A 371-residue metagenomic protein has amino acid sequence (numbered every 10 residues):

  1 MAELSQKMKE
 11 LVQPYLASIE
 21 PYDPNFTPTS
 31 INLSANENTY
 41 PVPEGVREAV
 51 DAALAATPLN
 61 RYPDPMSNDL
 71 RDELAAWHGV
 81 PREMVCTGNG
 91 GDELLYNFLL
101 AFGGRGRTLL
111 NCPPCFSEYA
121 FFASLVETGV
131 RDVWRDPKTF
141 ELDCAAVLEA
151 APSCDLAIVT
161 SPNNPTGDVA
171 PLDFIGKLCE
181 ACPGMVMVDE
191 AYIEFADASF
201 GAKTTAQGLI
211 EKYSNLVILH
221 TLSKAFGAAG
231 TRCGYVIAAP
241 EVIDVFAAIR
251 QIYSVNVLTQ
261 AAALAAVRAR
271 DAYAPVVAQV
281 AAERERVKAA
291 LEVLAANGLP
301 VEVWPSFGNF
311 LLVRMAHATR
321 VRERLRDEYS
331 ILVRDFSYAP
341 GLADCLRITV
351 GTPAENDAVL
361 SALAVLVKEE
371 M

Functional and structural regions predicted by a protein language model:
A2-R61, P152-S153: N-terminal "arm"/small-domain region of PLP-dependent enzymes with the aminotransferase-like
P14-L16, P21, W304-S306, V313 (+1 more regions): Conserved PLP cofactor-binding pocket of PLP-dependent enzymes
P43, M66, N215-V293, E302-V303: PLP-dependent aminotransferase class I/II
N68-T108, M315, T319: Phosphate-binding glycine-rich loop
A101-V159: PLP-dependent aminotransferase-like
E141-S153, P165-V186, E190-A228, E241: Active-site pre-lysine segment of PLP-dependent enzymes
D173, D327-E328, Y338-M371: PLP-dependent enzyme catalytic core of the Aspartate aminotransferase-like
A281, L294-Y329: Conserved PLP-binding catalytic core of the aspartate aminotransferase-like
